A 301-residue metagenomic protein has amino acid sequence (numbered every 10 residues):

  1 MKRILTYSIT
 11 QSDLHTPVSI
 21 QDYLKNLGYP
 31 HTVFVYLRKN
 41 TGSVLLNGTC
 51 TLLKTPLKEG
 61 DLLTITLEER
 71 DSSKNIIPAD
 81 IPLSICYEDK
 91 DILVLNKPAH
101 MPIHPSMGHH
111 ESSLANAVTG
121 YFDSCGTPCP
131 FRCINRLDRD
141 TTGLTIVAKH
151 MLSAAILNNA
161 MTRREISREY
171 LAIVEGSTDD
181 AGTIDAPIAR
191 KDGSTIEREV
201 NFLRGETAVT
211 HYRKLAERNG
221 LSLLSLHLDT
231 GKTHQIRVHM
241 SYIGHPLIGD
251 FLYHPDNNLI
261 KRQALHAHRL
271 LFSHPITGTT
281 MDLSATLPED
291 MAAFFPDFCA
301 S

Functional and structural regions predicted by a protein language model:
M1-R38, L83, L203-V209, K214-L221 (+2 more regions): Pseudouridine synthases involved in rRNA/tRNA modification
M1-T183, P187-A189, D290-F294, F298: RNA pseudouridine synthases
L52-P56, S225, R262: Short, surface-exposed secondary-structure edge patches
L93, Y170, S222-L224, H266-H268: Short beta-strand micro-motifs in enzyme catalytic cores
M101-H104, I196, S222: Short small-residue beta-strand/loop micro-motif enriched in glycine and branched aliphatics
S194-L203: Short aromatic-glycine motifs in intrinsically disordered, low-complexity regions
